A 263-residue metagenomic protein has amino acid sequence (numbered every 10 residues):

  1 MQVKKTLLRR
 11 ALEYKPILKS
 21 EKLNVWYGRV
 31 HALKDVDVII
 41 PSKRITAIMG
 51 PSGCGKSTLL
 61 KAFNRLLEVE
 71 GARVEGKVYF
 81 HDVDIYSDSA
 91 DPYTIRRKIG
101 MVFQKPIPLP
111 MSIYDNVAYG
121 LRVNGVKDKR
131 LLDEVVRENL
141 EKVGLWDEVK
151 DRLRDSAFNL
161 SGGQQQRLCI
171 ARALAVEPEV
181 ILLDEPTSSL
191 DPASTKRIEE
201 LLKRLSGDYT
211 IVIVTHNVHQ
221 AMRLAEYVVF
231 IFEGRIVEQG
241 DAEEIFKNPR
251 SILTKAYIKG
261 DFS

Functional and structural regions predicted by a protein language model:
K77-T94, R154, I245: ABC ATPase NBD Q-loop/coupling interface
V83-D84, R130-K150: Conserved ABC ATPase "signature" region
D155-L160, Q164: Conserved ABC ATPase signature
E177: Conserved catalytic motifs of ABC-family nucleotide-binding domains
I181-D184: Catalytic Walker B motif of ABC-type/P-loop ATPase nucleotide-binding domains
Q239-G240: ABC ATPase "signature
